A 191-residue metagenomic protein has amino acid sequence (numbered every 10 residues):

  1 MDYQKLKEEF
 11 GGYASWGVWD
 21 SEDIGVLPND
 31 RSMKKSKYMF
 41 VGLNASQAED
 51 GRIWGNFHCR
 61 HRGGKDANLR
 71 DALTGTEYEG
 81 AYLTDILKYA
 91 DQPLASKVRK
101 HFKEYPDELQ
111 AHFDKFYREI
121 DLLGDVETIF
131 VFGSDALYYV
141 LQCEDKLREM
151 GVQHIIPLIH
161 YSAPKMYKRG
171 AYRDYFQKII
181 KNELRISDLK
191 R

Functional and structural regions predicted by a protein language model:
M1-T128, D135-Y139, I156-I159: A polyanion-binding, active-site-adjacent surface
R52, A95-K100, C143, Y167-Y175: General "foldedness" signal
G80, E183-R185: Helix N-terminus capping/helix-initiation residues
Y138-V140, K165-M166: Short, well-ordered, mixed-charge alpha-helical segments that flank or form enzyme active sites
V140-M150: Short, aromatic/basic amphipathic alpha-helical patches
R148-E183: Short, flexible loop segments at boundaries between secondary-structure elements
I186-R191: A charged, well-structured terminal subsegment
